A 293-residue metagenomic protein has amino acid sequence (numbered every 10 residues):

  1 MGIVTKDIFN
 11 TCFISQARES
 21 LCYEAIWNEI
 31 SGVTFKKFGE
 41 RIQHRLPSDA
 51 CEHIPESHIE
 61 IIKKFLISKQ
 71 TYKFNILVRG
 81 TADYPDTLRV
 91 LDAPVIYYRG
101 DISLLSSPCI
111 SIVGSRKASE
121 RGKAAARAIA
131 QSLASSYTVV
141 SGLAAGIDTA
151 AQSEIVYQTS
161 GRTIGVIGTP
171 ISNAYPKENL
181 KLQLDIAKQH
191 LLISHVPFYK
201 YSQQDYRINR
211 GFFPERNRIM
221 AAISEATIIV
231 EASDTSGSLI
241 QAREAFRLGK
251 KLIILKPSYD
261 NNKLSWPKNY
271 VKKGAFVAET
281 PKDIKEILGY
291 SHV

Functional and structural regions predicted by a protein language model:
M1-A82: Short, small/acidic-rich helices and loops at N termini and domain boundaries of DNA replication/processing enzymes
G2-A17, R79-V293: Glycine-biased, small-residue-rich flexible motifs in mid-sequence functional cores and linkers
